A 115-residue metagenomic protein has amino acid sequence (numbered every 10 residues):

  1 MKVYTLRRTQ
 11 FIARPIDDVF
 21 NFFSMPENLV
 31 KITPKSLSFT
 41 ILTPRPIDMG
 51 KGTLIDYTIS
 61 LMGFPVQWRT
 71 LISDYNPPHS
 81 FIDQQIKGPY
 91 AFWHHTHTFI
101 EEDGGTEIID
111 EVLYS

Functional and structural regions predicted by a protein language model:
M1-G50: Hydrophobic ligand-binding cavity/cleft-lining segments
T5-R7, P65-R69, A91-H95: Short, surface-exposed coil-to-beta transition loops
I12-R14, I59-G63, D74, P89-A91 (+2 more regions): Beta-strand elements of well-folded, non-transmembrane domains
I16, D48, D74-S80, T98-E107: A short, structured loop/turn motif at beta-sheet edges
T40, R69-L71, T98: Residues located in well-ordered beta-strands
K51-Y57, T106-D110: A short hydrophobic beta-strand element
T53-S60, I82-G88: Short beta-strand segments that buttress and anchor functional surface loops
I82-S115: Beta-strand/loop substructures that line and gate deep hydrophobic ligand-binding cavities in soluble
